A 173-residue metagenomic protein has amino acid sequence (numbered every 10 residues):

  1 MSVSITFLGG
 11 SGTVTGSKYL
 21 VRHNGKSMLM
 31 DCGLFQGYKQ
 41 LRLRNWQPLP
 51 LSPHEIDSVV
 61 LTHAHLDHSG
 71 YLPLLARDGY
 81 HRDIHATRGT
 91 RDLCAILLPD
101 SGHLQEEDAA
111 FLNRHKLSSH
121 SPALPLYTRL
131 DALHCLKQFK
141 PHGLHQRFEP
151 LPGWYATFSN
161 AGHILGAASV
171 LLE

Functional and structural regions predicted by a protein language model:
M1: RNA-binding accessory domains that recognize and position tRNA/RNA substrates
S4, L8, V14, K18 (+2 more regions): Catalytic core of the metallo-beta-lactamase
S11-T13, H23-R82, A86-D92, L97-F139: Pre-active-site segment of Zn-dependent metallo-hydrolases
